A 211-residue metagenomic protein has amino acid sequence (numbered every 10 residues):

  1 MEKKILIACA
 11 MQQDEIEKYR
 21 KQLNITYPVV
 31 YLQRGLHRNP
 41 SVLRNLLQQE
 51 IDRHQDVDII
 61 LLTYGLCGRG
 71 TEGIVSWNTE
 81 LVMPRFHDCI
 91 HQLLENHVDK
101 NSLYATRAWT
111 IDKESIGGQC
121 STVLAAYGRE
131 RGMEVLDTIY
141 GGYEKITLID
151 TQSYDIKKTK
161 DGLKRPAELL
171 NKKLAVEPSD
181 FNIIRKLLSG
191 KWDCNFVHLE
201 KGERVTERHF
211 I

Functional and structural regions predicted by a protein language model:
M1-L23: N-terminal basic/disordered segments at the start of proteins
E2, E130-I211: Extended, histidine- and acidic-residue-enriched regions that form the cofactor-binding/catalytic faces
I7-D14, L36-H37, L61-E72, H87-D88 (+3 more regions): Gly/Ser/Thr-rich loops at beta-strand to alpha-helix junctions that form or flank small-molecule/cofactor-binding
L23-Y27, Q55-D56, T79-L81, K164-D180: Structural alpha-beta junctions
T26-L43, V176-D180: A short beta-strand-loop structural module common to alpha/beta enzyme folds
N45-D56: Short, well-structured alpha-helical segments in soluble
V57-L61, G65-E72, A108-C120, L199-I211: Extended, charge-rich low-complexity interaction segments
W77-C120: Long, charge-dense
